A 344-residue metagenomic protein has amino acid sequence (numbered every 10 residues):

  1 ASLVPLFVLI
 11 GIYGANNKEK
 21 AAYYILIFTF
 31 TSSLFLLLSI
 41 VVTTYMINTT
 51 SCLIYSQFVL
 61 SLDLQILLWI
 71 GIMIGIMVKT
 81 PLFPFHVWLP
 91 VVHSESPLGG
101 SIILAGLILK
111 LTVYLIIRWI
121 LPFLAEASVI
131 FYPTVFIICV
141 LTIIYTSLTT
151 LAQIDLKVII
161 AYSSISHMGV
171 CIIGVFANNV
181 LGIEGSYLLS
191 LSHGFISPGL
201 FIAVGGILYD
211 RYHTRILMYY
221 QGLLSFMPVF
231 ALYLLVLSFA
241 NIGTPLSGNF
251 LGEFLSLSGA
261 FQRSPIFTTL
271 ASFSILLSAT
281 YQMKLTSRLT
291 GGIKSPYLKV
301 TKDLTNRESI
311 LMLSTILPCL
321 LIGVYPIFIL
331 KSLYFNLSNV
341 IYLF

Functional and structural regions predicted by a protein language model:
A1-L60, L64, T149-S163, M168-T214: Alpha-helical multi-pass transmembrane bundles of energy-transducing inner-membrane proteins
I10, H93, I173-N178, E253-T268: Interfacial segments of multi-pass membrane proteins
I12, N16, K20-I25, L53 (+2 more regions): Short helix-boundary/re-entrant hairpin motifs in multi-pass inner-membrane proteins
N48-S51, A240-L255, L317-F335: Alpha-helical transmembrane segments and their membrane-interface junctions in multi-pass membrane proteins
L60-L67, Y132-I138, V180, L223-Y233 (+2 more regions): Membrane-interfacial loop-to-helix junctions in multi-pass transporters
P90-V92, S96-G99, I108-G194: Acidic, glycine-rich loop-and-beta core segments that form the ion-binding/anion-interacting portion of active sites
S197-F201, Q262, I266-V300: Predominantly late transmembrane helices and immediately cytosolic-facing juxtamembrane segments
M227, Q282-F344: Cytoplasmic/organellar membrane-interface segments at the starts of transmembrane helices in multi-pass inner-membrane
